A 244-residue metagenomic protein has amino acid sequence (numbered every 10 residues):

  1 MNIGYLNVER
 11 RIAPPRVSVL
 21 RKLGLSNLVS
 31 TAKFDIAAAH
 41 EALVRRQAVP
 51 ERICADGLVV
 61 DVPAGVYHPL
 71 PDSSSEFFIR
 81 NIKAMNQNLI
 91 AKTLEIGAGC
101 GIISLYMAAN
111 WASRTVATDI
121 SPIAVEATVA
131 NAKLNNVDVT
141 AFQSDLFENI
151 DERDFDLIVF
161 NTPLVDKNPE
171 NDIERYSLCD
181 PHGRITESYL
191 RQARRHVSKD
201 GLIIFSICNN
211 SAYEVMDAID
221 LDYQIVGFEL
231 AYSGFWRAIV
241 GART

Functional and structural regions predicted by a protein language model:
N2-R52: N-terminal auxiliary segments of SAM/dcSAM-dependent transferases
L20, I103, I185-S188: Short, composition-biased local secondary-structure segments
D35-L105, A127, S233-V240: SAM-dependent Rossmann-like transferase core, predominantly class I methyltransferases with a strong bias toward
D56, W111, V137, C179 (+1 more regions): Residue-level signal for beta-strand positions within conserved beta-sheet cores that form or flank
V66, E95, V116, E174-S177 (+1 more regions): Conserved short-loop catalytic and cofactor-binding motifs
P69-S73, T115, D119, Y176 (+1 more regions): Residues at secondary-structure transition points
I79-D151, L157-F160, V165-K167: Conserved SAM/SAH cofactor-binding pocket of Class I
R80, P122, F142-A242: S-adenosylmethionine
